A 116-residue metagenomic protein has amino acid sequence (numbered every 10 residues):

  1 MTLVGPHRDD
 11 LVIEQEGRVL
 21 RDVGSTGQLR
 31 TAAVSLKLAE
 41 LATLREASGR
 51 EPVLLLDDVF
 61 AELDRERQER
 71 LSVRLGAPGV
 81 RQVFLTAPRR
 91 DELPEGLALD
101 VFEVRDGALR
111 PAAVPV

Functional and structural regions predicted by a protein language model:
M1-L55, E62-E66, R70-Q82, D91-D100 (+1 more regions): Conserved NTPase motor "head" modules and their coupling/switch loops across ABC/AAA+ ATPases, GTPases, and GHKL ATPases
A87-R89: Conserved H-loop
